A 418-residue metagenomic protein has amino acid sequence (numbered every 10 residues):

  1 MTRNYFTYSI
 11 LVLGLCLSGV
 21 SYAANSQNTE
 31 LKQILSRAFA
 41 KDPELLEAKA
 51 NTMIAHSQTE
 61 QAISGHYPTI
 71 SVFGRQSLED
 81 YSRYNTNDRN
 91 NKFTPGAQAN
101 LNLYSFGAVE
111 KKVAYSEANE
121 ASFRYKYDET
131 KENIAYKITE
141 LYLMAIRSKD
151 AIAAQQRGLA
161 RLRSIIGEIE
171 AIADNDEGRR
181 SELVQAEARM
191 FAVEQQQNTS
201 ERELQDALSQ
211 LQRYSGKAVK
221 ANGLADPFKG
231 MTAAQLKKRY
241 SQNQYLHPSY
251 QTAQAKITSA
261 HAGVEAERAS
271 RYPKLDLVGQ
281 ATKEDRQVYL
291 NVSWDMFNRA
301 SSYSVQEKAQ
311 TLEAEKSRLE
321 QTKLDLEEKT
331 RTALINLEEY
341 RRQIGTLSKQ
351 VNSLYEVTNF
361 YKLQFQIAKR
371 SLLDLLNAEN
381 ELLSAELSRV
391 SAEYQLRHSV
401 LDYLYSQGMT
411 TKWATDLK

Functional and structural regions predicted by a protein language model:
T2-Y5, K131-L246, A333-N336, Y340 (+1 more regions): Periplasmic alpha-helical coiled-coil/stalk elements that build and connect Gram-negative outer-membrane
R3, Y22-N25, L31-K32, V219 (+1 more regions): Acidic, low-complexity, intrinsically disordered peripheral segments
S9-S18: Bacterial N-terminal signal peptides
Y22-S71, E177-R180, Q212-H261, K323 (+3 more regions): Bacterial Sec-pathway N-terminal export signals of envelope proteins
A24-N28, F73-L103, K112, A221-A233 (+2 more regions): Small/polar, glycine/serine/threonine/aspartate-rich low-complexity segments that form flexible
S36-L46, M53-P68, A97-A114, Y125-E132 (+5 more regions): A glycine-/polar-enriched beta->alpha junction
E47-A62, T130, I134-R157, R163-I166 (+5 more regions): Amphipathic alpha-helical coiled-coil segments
E117, R180-F191, Q306, L372-N380: Short, charged, amphipathic alpha-helical segments
